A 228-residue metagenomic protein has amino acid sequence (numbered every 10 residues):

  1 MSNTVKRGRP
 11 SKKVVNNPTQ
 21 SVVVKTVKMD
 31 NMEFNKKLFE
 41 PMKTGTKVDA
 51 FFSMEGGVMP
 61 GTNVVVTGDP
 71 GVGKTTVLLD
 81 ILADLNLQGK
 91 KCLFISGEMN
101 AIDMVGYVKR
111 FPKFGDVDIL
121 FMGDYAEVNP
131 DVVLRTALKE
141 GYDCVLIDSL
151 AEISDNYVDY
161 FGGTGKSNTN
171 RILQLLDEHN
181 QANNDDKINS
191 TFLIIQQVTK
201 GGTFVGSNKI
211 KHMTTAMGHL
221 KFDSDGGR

Functional and structural regions predicted by a protein language model:
M1-V15: Arg/Lys-rich, glycine/proline-spaced intrinsically disordered segments in nuclear chromatin/transcription regulators
K13-F111: The Walker A/P-loop phosphate-binding site
M59-P60, Q88, K139-G141, K187-N189: Short loop/turn elements that form and flank the Walker-type P-loop nucleotide-binding site in RecA-like NTPase cores
D69, Q88-L175: Conserved inter-motif catalytic segment of the P-loop NTP-binding fold
V72, A126-E127, V198-G201: Short beta->alpha connector loops
V77, I81, V133, L175 (+1 more regions): A short acidic, amphipathic alpha-helical/loop segment
I81-D84, R171-N184: Catalytic-core regions built around general acid/base machinery
D177-R228: Phosphate-binding/switch region of NTP-binding enzymes
